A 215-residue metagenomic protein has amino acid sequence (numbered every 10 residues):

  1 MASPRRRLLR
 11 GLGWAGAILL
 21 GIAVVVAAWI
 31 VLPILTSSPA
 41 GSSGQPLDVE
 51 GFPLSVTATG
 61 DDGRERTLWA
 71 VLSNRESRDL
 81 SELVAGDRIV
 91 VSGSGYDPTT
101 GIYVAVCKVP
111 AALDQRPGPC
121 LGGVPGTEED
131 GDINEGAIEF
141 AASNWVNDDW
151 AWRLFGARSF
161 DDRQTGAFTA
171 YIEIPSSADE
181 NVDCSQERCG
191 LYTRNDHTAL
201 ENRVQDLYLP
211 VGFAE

Functional and structural regions predicted by a protein language model:
A2-E215: Extracytoplasmic/secretory-pathway segments with low complexity and glycosylation-like composition
